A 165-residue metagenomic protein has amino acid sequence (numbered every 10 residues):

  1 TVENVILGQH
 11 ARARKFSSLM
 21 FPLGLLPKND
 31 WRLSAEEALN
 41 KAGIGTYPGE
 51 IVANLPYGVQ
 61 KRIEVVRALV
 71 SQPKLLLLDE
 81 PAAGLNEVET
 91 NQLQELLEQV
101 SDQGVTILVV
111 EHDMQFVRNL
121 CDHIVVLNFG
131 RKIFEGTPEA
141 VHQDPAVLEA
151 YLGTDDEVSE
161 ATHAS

Functional and structural regions predicted by a protein language model:
T1-S165: Glycine-rich phosphate-binding loops of nucleotide-dependent enzymes
